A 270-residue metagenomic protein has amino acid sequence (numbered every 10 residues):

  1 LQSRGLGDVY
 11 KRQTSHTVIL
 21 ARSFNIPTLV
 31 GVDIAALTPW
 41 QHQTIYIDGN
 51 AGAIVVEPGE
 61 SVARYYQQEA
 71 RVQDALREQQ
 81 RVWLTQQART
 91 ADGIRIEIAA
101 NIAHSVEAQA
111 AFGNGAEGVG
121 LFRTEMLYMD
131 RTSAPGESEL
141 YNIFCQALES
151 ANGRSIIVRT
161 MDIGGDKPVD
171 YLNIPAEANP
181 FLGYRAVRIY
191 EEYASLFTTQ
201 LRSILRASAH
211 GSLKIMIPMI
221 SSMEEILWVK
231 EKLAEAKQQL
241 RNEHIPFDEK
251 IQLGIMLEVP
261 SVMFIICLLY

Functional and structural regions predicted by a protein language model:
L1-R4, Q41-W83: Extended, non-globular alpha-helical segments
L1-Y10, Y270: Single conserved hydrophobic/aromatic residue that forms the stacking wall/gate of nucleotide- or nucleobase-binding
D8, T28-G31, I47, V56 (+4 more regions): General beta-strand structural signal in soluble alpha/beta enzymes
K11-Q13, V32-A35, N50-G52, G59-S61 (+3 more regions): Short, ordered loop/turn segments at secondary-structure junctions
S15-Q43, I47-A51, V55-E57: Structured functional modules or segments
R77-L269: Conserved alpha/beta-domain cores
